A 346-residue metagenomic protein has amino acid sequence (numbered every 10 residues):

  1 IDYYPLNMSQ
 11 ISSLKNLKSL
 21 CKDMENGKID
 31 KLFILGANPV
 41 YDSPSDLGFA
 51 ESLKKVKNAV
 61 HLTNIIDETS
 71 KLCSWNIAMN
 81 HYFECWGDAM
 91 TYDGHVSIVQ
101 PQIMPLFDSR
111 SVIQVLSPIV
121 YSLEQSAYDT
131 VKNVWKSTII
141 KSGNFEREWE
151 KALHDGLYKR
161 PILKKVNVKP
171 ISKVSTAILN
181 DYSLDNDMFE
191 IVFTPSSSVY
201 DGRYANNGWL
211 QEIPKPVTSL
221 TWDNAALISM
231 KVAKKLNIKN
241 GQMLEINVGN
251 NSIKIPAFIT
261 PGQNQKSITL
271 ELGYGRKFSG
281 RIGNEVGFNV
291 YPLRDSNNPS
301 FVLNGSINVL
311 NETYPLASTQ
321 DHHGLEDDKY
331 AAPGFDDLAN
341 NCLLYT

Functional and structural regions predicted by a protein language model:
Y3-L106, K136-L344: A cross-kingdom feature strongest in bacterial/archaeal respiratory oxidoreductases
S111-K136: Non-catalytic, well-ordered alpha-helical segments in soluble enzyme domains
